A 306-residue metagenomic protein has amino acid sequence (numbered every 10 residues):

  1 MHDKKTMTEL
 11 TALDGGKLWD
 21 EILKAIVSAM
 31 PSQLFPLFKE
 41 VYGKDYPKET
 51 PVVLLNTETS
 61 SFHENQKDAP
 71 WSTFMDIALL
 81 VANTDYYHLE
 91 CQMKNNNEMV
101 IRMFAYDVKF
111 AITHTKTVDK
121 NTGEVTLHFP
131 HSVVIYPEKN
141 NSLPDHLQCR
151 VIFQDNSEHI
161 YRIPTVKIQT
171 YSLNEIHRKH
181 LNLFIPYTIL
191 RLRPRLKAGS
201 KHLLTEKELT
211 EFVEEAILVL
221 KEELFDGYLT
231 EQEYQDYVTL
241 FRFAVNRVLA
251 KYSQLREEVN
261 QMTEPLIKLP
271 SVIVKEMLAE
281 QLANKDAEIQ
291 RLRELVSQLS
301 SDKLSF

Functional and structural regions predicted by a protein language model:
M1-L183: Accessory alpha/beta interaction modules
D3-L13, L80-M93, A198-F306: Short, charged alpha-helical interaction segments and adjacent helix-coil junctions
E21, M99, T188-L190, T239 (+2 more regions): Short alpha-helical segments used as structural interaction elements across diverse proteins
S32-Q33, G43-E49, K116, R193-K201 (+1 more regions): Short helix-capping/linker segments at secondary-structure and domain boundaries
D45, N56-E64, M99, A111 (+5 more regions): Charge-rich, low-complexity amphipathic helices in intrinsically disordered tails/linkers adjacent to domains
R102, R150, R162, R178 (+5 more regions): Arginine residue identity/basic-tract feature
F110-V118, I189-G199, A216-F225: Short regulatory "switch" loops immediately downstream of catalytic or recognition motifs within protein catalytic
H177-L204: Coupling/switch segment of ABC-type P-loop NTPase heads
